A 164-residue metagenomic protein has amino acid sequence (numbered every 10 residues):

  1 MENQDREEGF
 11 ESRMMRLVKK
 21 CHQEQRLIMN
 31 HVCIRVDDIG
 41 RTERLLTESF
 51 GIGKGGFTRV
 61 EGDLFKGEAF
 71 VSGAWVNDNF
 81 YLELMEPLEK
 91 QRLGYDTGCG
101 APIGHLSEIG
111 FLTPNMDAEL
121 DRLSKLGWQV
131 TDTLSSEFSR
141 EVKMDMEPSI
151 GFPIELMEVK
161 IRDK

Functional and structural regions predicted by a protein language model:
M1-Q23, G73-N77, L82-E83, L120-K164: Vicinal oxygen chelate
L17-K19, K54-V71, K90-S107, S124-L126 (+1 more regions): A cross-kingdom feature marking solvent-exposed beta-strand/loop segments within repeated, beta-rich binding/scaffold
C21-V36, G40-R44, E48: Short helix/turn-capping signatures at newly exposed starts of structured segments
I28-D37, S72-F80, D96-D117, V142: Vicinal oxygen chelate
C33, M85-P87, G110, R122 (+1 more regions): A structural feature that tracks compact, well-ordered secondary-structure segments with a strong bias toward
D37, L88, K160-I161: Short, flexible beta-strand-to-coil junctions
D38-K54, D117-L126: Amphipathic alpha-helical segments
Y81, M85-R92: Short, conserved turn/kink motifs that form compact alpha/beta structural patches or helix kinks used as
